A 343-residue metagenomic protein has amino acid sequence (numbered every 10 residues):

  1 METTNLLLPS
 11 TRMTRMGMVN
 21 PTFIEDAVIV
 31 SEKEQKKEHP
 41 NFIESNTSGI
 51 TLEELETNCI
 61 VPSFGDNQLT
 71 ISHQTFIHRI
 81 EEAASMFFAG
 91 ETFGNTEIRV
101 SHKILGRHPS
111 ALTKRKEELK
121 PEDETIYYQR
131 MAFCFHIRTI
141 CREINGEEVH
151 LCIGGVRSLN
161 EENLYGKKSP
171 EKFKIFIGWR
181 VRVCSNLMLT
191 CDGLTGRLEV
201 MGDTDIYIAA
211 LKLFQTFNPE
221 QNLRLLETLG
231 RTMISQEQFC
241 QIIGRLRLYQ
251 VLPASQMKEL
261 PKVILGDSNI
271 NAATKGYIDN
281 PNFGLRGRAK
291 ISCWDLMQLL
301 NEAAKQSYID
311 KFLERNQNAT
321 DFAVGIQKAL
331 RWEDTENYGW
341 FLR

Functional and structural regions predicted by a protein language model:
M1-E81, F87-T92, T96-V100, I104: Feature for intrinsically disordered/low-complexity regulatory segments and propeptides
M1-Q35, K114-R343: Intrinsically disordered, low-complexity regions enriched in serine/threonine
I43-L52, E56-T57, V61, S72-H78 (+6 more regions): General structural signal for secondary-structure boundaries
M86-A132: A short acidic/basic microdomain associated with nuclease active sites
